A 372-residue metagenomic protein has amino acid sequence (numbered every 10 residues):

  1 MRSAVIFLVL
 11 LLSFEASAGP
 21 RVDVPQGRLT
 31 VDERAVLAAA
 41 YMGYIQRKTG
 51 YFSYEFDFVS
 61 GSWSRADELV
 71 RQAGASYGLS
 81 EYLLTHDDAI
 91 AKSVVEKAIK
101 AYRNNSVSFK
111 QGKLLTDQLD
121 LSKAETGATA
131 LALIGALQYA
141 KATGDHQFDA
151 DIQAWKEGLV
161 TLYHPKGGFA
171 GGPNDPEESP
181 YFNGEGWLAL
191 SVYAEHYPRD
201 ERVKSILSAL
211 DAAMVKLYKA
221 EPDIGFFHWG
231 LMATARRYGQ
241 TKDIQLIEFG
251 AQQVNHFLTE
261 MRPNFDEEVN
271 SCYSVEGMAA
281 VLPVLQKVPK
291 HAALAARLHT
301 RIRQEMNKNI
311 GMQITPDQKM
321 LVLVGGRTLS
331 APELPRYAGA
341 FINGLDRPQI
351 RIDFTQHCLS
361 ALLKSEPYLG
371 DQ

Functional and structural regions predicted by a protein language model:
A4-S13: Bacterial N-terminal signal peptides
S17-A38, Q252-H256, S271-Q372: Terminal, non-catalytic domain-edge segments
G19-L29, A73-I90, A130-D145, E185-R199 (+3 more regions): Well-ordered alpha-helical scaffold segments within catalytic/enzyme domains
V24-M42, H86-N105, A124, T143-L162 (+5 more regions): Extended, well-ordered alpha-helical scaffold segments
V24-R28, S62-A66, G144, N264 (+1 more regions): Second-shell loop/turn segments in exported
T30-E33, A66-G78, K123-I134, E177-L188 (+5 more regions): Aromatic- and histidine-enriched alpha-helix N-cap/loop-to-helix transition segments that scaffold the rims
G43-W63, A101-K123, L159-E177, R202-M232 (+2 more regions): Glycine- and aromatic-rich loop/turn segments at beta-sheet edges
W63, L69-L114, D120, A136: Post-signal peptide N-terminal segment of secreted/secretory-pathway proteins
